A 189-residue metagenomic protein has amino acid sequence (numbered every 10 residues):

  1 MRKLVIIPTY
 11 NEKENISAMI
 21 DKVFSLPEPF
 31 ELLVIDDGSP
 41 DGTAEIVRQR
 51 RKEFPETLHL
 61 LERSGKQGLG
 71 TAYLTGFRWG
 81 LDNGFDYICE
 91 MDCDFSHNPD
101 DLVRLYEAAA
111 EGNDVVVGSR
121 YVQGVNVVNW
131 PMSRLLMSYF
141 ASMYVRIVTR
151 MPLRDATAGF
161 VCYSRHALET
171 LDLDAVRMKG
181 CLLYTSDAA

Functional and structural regions predicted by a protein language model:
R2-L4, E31: Cell-envelope/extracellular polymer assembly enzymes that use nucleotide-activated donors
E12-N15, S39, N98: Donor nucleotide-sugar binding loop of glycosyltransferases
E12-S25: Short, well-formed alpha-helical segments that are part of the catalytic scaffolds of diverse glycosyltransferases
S17-A18, D41-R50: Acidic helix N-cap motif at the loop->helix transition within catalytic regions of sugar-transfer enzymes
D36-E45, F95: A conserved acidic beta->alpha catalytic loop
L61-D82, Y87, P99-M178: Acceptor/aglycone-binding surface of glycosyltransferases and processive sugar-polymer synthases
Y184-A189: Conserved small/polar residues in nucleotide/adenosyl-binding loops
